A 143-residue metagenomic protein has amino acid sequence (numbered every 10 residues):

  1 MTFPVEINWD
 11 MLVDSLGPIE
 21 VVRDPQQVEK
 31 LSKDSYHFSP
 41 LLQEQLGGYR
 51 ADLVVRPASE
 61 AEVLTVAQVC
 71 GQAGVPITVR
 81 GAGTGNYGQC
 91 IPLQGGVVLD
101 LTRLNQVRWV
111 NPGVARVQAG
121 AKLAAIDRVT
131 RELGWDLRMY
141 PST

Functional and structural regions predicted by a protein language model:
M1-Q68, T84-G113, S142: N-terminal flexible segment immediately upstream of the FAD-binding catalytic core in FAD-dependent oxidoreductases
V75-P76, D136: Residue-level detector of anion-binding/catalytic polar loops
T78-G81, Y140-S142: A short, aromatic/hydrophobic, helix- or strand-capping loop or linear motif that either lines the entrance/gate
R80, D100, Q118: Short beta-strand segments
Q106-T143: FAD-binding subdomain of flavoenzyme oxidoreductases
